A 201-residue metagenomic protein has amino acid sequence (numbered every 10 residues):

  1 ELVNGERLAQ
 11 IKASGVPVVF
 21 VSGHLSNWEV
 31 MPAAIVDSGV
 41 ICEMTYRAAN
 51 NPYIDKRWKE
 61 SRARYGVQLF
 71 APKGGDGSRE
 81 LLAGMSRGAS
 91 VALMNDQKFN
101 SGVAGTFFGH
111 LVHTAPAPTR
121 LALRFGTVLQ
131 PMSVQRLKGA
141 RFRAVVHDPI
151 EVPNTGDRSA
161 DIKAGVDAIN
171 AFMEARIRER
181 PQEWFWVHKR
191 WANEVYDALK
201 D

Functional and structural regions predicted by a protein language model:
E1-A89: Conserved nucleotide-cofactor-binding alpha/beta core module
A9-S14, D37-I41, R64-Y65, G75-D201: Non-catalytic C-terminal accessory region of glycerolipid acyltransferases and related lyso-lipid remodeling enzymes
